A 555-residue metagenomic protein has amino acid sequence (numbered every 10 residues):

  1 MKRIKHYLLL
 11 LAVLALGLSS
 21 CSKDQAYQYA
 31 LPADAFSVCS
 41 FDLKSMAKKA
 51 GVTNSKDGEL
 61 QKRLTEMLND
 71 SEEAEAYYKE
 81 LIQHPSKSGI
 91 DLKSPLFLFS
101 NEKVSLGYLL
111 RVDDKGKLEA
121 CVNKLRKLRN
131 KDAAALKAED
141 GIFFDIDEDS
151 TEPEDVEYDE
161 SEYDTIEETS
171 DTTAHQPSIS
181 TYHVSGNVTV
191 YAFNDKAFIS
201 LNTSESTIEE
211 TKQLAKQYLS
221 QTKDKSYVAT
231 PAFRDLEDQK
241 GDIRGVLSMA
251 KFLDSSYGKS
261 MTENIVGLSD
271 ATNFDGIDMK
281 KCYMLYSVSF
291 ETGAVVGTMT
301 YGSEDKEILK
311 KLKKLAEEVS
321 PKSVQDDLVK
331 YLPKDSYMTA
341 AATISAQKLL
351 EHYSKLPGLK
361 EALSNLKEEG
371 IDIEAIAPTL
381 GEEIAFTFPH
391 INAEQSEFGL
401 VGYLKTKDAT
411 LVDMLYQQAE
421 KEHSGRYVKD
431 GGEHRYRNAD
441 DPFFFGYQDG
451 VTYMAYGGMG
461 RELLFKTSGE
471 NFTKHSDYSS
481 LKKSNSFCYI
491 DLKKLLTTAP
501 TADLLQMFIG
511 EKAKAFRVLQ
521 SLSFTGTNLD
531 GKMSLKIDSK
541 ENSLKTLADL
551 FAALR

Functional and structural regions predicted by a protein language model:
M1-L8: Bacterial N-terminal signal peptides that target proteins for export
G17-S20: C-terminal motif of bacterial Sec signal peptides marking the signal peptidase cleavage site
K23, Q176, S180-S185, N194-D195 (+2 more regions): Leucine-rich, highly hydrophobic segment in Treponema pallidum outer-membrane-associated proteins
D24-N69, I537: N-terminal mature-domain "stem" immediately C-terminal to a signal peptide or N-terminal signal-anchor/transmembrane
S37, K44-K49, V104-S105, K115-E119 (+1 more regions): Primarily extracytoplasmic ectodomains and periplasmic/lumenal surface modules that are beta-strand-rich
C39, S86-A232, T379-S480: Single conserved position on a long alpha-helix in the C-terminal lobe of the eukaryotic protein kinase
L81, P378-L380, R426-E433, F444 (+1 more regions): Intrinsic, low-complexity N-terminal interaction/targeting segments
F233-L236, E317-V401, K405-L411, S476 (+1 more regions): Extended non-catalytic domains of envelope/secretory-pathway proteins
